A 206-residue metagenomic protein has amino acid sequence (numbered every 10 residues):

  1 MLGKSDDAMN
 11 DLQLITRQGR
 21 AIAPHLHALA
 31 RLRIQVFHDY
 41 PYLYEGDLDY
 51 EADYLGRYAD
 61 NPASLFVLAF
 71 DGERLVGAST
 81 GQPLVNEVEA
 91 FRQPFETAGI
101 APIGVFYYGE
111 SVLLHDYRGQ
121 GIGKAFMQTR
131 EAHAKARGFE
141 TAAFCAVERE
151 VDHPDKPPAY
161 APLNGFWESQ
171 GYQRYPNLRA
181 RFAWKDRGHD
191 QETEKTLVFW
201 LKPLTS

Functional and structural regions predicted by a protein language model:
M1-H27, R31, Q35, S206: Conserved N-terminal entry element of GNAT/NAT acetyltransferase domains
A30-G46: Helix-loop element at the rim of GNAT/NAT acetyltransferase active sites that forms part of the acceptor-substrate
Y42-G72, V76, T80: Active-site rim helix/loop that mediates acceptor-substrate recognition in acyltransferases
S64, E194-F199: Short hydrophobic/aromatic beta-strand or adjacent loop that forms the aromatic wall/cage of a ligand/substrate-binding
A78-S111, P154-D155, L178-E192: Conserved acyl-donor/pantetheine-binding loop and adjacent beta-alpha core of acyl/acetyltransferases and related
Y108, A142-F144: Conserved hydrophobic beta-strand within the GNAT/NAT acetyltransferase core sheet that lines the active-site cleft
G109-L113, G119-A136: Conserved acetyl-CoA-binding loop-helix of GNAT-fold acetyltransferases
K135-E140, E148-N177: Conserved active-site alpha-helix within GNAT-family acetyltransferase domains
